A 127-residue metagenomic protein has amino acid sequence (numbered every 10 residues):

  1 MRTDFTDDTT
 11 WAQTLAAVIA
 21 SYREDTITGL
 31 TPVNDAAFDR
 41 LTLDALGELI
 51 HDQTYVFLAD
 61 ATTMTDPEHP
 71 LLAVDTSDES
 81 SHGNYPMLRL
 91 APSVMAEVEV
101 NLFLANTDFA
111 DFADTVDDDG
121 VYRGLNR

Functional and structural regions predicted by a protein language model:
M1-A110, L125-N126: Short helix/strand-capping turn motifs
T115-R127: Short linear, low-complexity motifs centered on an aromatic residue
